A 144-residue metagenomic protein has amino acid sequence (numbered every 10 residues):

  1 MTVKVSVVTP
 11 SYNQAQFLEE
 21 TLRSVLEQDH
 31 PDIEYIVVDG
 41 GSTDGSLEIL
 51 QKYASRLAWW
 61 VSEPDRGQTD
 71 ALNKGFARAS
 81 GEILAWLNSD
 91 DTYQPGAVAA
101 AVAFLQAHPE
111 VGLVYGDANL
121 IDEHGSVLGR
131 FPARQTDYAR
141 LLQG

Functional and structural regions predicted by a protein language model:
M1-G144: Nucleotide-sugar donor-binding/catalytic module of glycosyltransferases that assemble extracellular/cell-envelope
